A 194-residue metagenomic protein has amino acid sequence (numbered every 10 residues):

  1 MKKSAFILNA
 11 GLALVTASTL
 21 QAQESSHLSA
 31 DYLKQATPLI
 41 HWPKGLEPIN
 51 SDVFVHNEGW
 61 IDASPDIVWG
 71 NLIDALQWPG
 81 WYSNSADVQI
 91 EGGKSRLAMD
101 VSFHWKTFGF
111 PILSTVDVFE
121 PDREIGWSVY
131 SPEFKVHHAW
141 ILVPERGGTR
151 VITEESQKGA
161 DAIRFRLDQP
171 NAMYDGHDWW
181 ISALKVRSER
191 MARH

Functional and structural regions predicted by a protein language model:
M1-L8: Bacterial N-terminal signal peptides that target proteins for export
N9-A17: Bacterial N-terminal signal peptides
A17-L20, V151: Glycine-centered signal
L20-E91: Hydrophobic ligand-binding cavity/cleft-lining segments
L28, W60, G80, Q89-H137 (+4 more regions): Glycine-rich portal/gate segments that line the openings of hydrophobic small-molecule binding cavities
V53, N57-W60, G70, F108 (+2 more regions): Extracytoplasmic/periplasmic, Sec-exported soluble proteins
A75-Q77, F110, Q157-G159: Solvent-exposed loop/turn segments at secondary-structure junctions within structured extracellular/periplasmic domains
Y130-V186: Beta-strand/loop substructures that line and gate deep hydrophobic ligand-binding cavities in soluble
